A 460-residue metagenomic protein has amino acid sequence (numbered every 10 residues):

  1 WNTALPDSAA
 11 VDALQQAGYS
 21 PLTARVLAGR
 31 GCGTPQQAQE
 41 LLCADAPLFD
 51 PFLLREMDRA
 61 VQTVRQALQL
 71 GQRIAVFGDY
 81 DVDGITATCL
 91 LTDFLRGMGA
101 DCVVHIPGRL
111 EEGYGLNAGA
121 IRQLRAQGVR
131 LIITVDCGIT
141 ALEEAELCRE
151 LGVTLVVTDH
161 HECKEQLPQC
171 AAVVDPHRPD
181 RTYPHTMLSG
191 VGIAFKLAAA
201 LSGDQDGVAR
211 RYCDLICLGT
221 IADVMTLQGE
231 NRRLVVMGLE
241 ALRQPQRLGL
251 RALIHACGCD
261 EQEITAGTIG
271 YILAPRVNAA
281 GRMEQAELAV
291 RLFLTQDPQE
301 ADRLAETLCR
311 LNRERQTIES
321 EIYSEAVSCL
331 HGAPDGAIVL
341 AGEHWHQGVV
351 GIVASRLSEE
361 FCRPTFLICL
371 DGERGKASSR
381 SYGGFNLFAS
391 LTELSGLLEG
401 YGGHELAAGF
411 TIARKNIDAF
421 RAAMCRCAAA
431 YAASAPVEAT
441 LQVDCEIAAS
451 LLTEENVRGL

Functional and structural regions predicted by a protein language model:
W1-T3, V339-A341, L441-A448: Short amphipathic
T3-A9, A13-L131, L151-G152, S202-C425 (+1 more regions): Hydrophobic helix-and-loop "lid/oligomerization" segment in the mid-to-C-terminal part of catalytic domains
S8-A9, E111, P179-T182, S450-L452: A short acidic, often aromatic-flanked loop/helix-cap motif at beta-alpha or helix-coil junctions that lines enzyme
D83-G84, T140-A141, C163-E165, H346-Q347 (+2 more regions): Short, active-site-adjacent cap segments at secondary-structure transitions
L124-Q127, T134-M225, N231, L391: Conserved phosphate-handling catalytic cores of large alpha/beta enzymes
E143-L147, I338, V353, G459: A short acidic, amphipathic alpha-helical/loop segment
V224, Q244-R247, A429-L460: A contiguous loop/helix-start segment that scaffolds small-molecule binding in enzyme catalytic cores
